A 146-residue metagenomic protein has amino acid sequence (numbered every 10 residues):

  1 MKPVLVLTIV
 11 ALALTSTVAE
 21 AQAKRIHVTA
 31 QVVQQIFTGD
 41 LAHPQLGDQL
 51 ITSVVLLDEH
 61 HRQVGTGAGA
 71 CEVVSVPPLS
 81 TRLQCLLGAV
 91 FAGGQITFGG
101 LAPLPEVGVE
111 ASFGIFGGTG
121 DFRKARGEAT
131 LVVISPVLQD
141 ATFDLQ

Functional and structural regions predicted by a protein language model:
M1-V4: Positively charged n-region of N-terminal signal peptides that target proteins for export
V6-T15: Bacterial N-terminal signal peptides
L14-K24: C-terminal region of N-terminal signal peptides and the immediate post-cleavage residues of exported proteins
Q22-Q146: Beta-strand-enriched cores of mature, soluble protein domains
